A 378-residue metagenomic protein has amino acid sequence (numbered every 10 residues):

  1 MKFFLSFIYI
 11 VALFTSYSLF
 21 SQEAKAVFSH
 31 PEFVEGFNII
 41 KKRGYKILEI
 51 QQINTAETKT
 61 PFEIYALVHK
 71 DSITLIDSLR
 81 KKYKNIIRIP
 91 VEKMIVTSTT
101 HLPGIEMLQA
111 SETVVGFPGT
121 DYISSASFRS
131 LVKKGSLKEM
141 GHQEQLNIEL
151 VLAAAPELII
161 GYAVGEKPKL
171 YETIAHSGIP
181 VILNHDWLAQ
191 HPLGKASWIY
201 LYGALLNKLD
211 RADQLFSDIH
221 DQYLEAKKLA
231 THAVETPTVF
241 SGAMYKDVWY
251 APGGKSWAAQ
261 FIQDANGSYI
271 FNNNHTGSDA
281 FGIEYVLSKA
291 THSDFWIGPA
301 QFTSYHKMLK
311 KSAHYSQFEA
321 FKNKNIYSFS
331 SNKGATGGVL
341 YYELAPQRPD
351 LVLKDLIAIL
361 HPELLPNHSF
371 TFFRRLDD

Functional and structural regions predicted by a protein language model:
M1-E23: Bacterial Sec-dependent N-terminal signal peptides
Q22-D378: N-terminal ligand-binding lobe of clamshell/alpha-beta domains
